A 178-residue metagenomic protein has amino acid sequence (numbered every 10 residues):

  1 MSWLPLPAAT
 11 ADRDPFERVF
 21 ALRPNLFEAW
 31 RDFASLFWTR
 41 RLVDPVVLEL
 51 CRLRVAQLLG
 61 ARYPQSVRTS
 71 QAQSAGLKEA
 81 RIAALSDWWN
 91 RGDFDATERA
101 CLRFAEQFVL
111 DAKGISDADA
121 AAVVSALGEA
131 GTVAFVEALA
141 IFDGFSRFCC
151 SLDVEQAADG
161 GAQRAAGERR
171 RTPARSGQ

Functional and structural regions predicted by a protein language model:
M1-E49, T69-Q73, A166-Q178: Mobile cap/lid helix-loop segments that border enzyme active or cofactor-binding sites and regulate substrate access
D14-L22, W88-D93, R103-F108: A ubiquitous short alpha-helical element
A34, L50-V55, L85-W89, C101-V109 (+1 more regions): Short alpha-helical scaffolding segments that buttress acidic/His motifs in well-ordered protein cores
R52-I82: Conserved alpha-helical segments that form or flank metal/cofactor-binding pockets of metalloenzymes
L77-F94: Carboxylate-rich helix-loop segments that flank metal/cofactor sites and access channels in metalloenzymes
F94, D119, Q156-D159, Q163-R175: Alpha-helical transmembrane segments and membrane-interface helix-loop junctions in multi-pass membrane proteins
K113-A121: Charged, amphipathic alpha-helical coiled-coil/dimerization segments
G128-E129: Transmembrane-helix boundary/entry motifs in multi-pass membrane transporters
